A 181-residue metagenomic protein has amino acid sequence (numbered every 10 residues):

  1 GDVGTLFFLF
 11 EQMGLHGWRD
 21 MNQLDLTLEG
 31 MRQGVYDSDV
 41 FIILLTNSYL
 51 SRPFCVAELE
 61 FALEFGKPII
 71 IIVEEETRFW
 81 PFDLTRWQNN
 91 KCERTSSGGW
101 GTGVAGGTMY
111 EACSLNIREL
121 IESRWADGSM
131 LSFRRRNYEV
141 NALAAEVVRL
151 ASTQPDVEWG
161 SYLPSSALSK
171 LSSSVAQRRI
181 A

Functional and structural regions predicted by a protein language model:
G1-L45, P53-W80, N137-A181: Conserved N-terminal substructure of TIR/SEFIR domains
I43, L63, I71-I72, C92-R94 (+3 more regions): Hydrophobic transmembrane signal anchors and adjacent membrane-proximal interface regions, especially in viral
T77-T95: Glycine-rich, charge-decorated loop segments at or immediately adjacent to ligand/cofactor-binding or catalytic sites
P81-F82, Q88, W100-V104, L168-S172: Short, aromatic- and cysteine-enriched interfacial helices/patches that mediate contacts at lipid membranes
G101-G160: C-terminal helix of von Willebrand factor
